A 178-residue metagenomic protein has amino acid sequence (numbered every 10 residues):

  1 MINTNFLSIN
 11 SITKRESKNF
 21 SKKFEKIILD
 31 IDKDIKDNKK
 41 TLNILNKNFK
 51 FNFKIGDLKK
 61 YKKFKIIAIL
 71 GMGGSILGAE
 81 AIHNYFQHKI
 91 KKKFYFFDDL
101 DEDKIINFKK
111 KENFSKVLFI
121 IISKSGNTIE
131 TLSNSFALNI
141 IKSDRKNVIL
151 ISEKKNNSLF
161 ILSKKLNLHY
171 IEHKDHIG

Functional and structural regions predicted by a protein language model:
M1-K59: Extended, charge-enriched "interface" segments that sit outside catalytic cores
K62-G178: Glycine-rich phosphate-binding loops that contact phosphosugars or nucleotide phosphates
